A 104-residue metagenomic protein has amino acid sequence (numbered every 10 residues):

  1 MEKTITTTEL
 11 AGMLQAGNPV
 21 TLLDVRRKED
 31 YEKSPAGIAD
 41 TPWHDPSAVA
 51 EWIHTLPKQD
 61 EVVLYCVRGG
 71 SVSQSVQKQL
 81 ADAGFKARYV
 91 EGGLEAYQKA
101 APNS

Functional and structural regions predicted by a protein language model:
M1-V20, K28-V63, R68-S104: Rhodanese-like catalytic fold shared by cysteine-dependent sulfurtransferases and DSP/PTP-type phosphatases
